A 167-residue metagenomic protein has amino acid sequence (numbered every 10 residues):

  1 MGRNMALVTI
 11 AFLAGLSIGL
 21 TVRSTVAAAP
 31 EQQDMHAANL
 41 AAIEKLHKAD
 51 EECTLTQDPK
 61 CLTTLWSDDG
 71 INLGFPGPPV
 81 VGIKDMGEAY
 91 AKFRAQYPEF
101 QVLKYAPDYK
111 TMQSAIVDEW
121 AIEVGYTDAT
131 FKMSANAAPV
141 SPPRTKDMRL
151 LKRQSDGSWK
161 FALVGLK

Functional and structural regions predicted by a protein language model:
M1-I10: Bacterial N-terminal signal peptides that target proteins for export
T9-G19: Bacterial N-terminal signal peptides
V22-D68, F161: Short, low-complexity N-terminal intrinsically disordered segments enriched in polar/charged residues
A37-E44, P59-E119, Y126, N136-P142: A solvent-exposed, acidic/Ser-Thr-rich amphipathic alpha-helical stretch
M112-I122, L151-S158: A short, structured loop/turn motif at beta-sheet edges
I122-D128, M148: Beta-strand secondary-structure signal
T130-S134: Sequence/structural signature of outer-membrane beta-barrel proteins
P142-K167: Short beta-strand edge/turn micro-motifs at domain boundaries
